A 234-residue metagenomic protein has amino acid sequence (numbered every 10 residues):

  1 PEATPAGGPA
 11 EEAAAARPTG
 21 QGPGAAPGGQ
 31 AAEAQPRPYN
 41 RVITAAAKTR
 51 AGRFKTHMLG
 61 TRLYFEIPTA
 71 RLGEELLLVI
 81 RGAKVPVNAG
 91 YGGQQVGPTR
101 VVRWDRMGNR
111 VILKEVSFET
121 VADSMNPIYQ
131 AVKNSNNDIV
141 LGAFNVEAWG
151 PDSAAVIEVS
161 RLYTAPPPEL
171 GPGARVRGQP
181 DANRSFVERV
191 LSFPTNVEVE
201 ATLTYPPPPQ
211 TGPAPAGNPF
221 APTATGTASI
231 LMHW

Functional and structural regions predicted by a protein language model:
E2-W234: Auxiliary tRNA-acceptor-end handling modules of aminoacyl-tRNA synthetases
